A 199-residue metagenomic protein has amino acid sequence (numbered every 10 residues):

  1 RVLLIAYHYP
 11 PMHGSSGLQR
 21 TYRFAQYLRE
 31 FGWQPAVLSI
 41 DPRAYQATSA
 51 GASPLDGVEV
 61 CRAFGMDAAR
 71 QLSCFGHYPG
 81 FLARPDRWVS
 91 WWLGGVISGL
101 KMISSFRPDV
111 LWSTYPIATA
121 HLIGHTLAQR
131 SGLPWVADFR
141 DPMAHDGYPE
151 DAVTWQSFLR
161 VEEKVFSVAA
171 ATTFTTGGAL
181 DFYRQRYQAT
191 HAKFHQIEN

Functional and structural regions predicted by a protein language model:
R1-F64, A171, N199: N-terminal subdomain of nucleotide-sugar transferases
Y7, Y115-P116, F139-P142, E198-N199: Histidine-centered beta-alpha loop that forms part of the nucleotide-sugar donor binding/catalytic region in diverse
P10-M12, L100-K101, T119, L133-V153 (+1 more regions): A short, histidine- and acid-enriched strand-loop-helix "catalytic/donor-clamping" loop that lines the nucleotide-sugar
V37-I103: A conserved catalytic-core segment of Leloir-type glycosyltransferases
S39, C61, P134, A144 (+1 more regions): Donor nucleotide-sugar binding/catalytic pocket of nucleotide-sugar-dependent glycosyltransferases
Y45, P85-I97, P108-S131, A137-F139: An aromatic- and histidine-rich active-site surface loop
S73-G76, F106, D146-D151: Short acidic, glycine/proline-rich loop/turn micro-motifs
